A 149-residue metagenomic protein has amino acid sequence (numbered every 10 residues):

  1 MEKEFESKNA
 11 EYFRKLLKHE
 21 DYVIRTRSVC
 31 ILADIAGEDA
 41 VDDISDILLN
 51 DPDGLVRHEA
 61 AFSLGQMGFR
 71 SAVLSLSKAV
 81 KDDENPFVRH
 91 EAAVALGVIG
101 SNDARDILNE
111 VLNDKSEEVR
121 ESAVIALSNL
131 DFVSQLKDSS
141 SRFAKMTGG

Functional and structural regions predicted by a protein language model:
K3, I31, S63, A95 (+1 more regions): Core register positions within helices of long alpha-helical scaffolds
K3-L16, G37-L49, F69-K81, S101-N113 (+1 more regions): Amphipathic alpha-helical scaffolding segments comprising HEAT/armadillo-like alpha-solenoid repeats
Y22-V23, E38, G54-L55, R70 (+2 more regions): Alpha-helix N-cap/helix-start positions at coil->helix boundaries
D82-R89, A93, G97-V98: Short, solvent-exposed interaction modules
K115-E121, I125: Solenoidal tandem-repeat scaffolds enriched in leucines and small polar residues
